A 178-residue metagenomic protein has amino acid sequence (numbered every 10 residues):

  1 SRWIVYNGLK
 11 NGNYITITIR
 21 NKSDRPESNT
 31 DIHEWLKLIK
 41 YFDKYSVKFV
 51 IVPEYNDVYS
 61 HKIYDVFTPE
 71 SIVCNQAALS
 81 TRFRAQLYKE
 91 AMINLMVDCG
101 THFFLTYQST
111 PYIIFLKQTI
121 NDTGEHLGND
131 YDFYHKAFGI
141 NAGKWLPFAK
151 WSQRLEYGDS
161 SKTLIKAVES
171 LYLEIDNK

Functional and structural regions predicted by a protein language model:
S1-T16, N21: A nucleotide-sugar donor-handling region in carbohydrate enzymes
I15-S23, I32-T81: Catalytic donor nucleotide-activated moiety binding site of glycosyltransferases and closely related
T18, V97-D98: Replace "coordinates the UDP/GDP/TDP-sugar" with "coordinates nucleotide-activated sugar donors
D57, G100-H102: Alpha-helix capping/helix-boundary segments
K89-L95: Acidic donor-binding loop of glycosyltransferase active sites
F103-K178: Nucleotide-sugar donor-binding patch of glycosyltransferase catalytic domains
